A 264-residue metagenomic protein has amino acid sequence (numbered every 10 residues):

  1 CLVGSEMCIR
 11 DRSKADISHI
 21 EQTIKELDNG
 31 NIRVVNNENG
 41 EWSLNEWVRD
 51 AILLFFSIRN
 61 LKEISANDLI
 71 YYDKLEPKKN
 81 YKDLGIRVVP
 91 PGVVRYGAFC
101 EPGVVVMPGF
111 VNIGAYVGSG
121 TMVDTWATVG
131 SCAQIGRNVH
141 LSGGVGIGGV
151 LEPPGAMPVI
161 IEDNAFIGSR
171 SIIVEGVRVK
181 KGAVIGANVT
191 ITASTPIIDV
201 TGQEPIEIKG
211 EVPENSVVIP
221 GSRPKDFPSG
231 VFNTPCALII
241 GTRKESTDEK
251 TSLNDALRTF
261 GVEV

Functional and structural regions predicted by a protein language model:
C1-I9: Short, small-residue-biased leader/transition segments that mark boundaries at the very start of proteins
R10-S18, G40: An accessory alpha-helical subdomain
I17-K25: Short amphipathic alpha-helical segments
Q22, N29, N37, S169 (+1 more regions): Charged, well-structured alpha/beta interaction segments
K25-R33, S57, L61, G144 (+4 more regions): Generic secondary-structure signature for well-ordered alpha-helical cores
E26-P102: Long amphipathic N-terminal alpha/beta scaffold segment
I86-D226: Structural signal for interior beta-strand "rungs" in well-ordered beta-sheet cores of soluble enzyme domains
S194, E211-V264: C-terminal functional extensions of proteins
